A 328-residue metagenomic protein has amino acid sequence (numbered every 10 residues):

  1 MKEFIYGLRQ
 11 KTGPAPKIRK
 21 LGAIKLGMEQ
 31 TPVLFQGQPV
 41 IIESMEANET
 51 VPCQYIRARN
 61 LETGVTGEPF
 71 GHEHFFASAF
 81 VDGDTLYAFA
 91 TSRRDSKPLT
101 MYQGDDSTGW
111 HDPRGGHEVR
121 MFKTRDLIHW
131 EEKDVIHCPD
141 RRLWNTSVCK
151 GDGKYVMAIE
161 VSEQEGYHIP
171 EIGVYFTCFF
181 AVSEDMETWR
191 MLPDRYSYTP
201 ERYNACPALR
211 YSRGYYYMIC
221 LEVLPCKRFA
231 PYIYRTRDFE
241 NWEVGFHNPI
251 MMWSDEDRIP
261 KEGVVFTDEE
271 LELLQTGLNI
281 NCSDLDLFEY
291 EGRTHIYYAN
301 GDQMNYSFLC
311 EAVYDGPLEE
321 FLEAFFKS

Functional and structural regions predicted by a protein language model:
M1-S328: Carbohydrate-active catalytic/glycan-binding domains of CAZyme proteins, especially the secreted or lumenal ectodomains
